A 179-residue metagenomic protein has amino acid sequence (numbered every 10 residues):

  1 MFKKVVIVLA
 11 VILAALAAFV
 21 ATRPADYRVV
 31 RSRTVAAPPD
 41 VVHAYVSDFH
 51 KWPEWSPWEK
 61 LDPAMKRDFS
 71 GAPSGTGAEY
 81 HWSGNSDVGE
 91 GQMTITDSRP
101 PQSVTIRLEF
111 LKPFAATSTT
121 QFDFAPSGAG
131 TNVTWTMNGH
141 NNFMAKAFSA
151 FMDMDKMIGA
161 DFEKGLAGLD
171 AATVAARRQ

Functional and structural regions predicted by a protein language model:
K4-A72: Hydrophobic ligand-binding cavity/cleft-lining segments
R28-V30, V88-M93, A115-Q121: Short, surface-exposed coil-to-beta transition loops
S32-A36, H81-S83, T94, T105-R107 (+1 more regions): Generic structural detector for well-ordered beta-strands
P38, S98-P101: Residue-level recognition of beta-strand microenvironments
P39, H43-W52, G77, Q92 (+4 more regions): Extracytoplasmic/secreted envelope proteins and their assembly/folding machinery, especially bacterial periplasmic
F49-R99, K146-F148: Extracytoplasmic/periplasmic/luminal assembly and interaction segments in envelope/secretory/respiratory proteins
R67-D68, D170-Q179: Short, highly charged C-terminal tails/helix-capping segments
T96-D97, R107-E163, L169-A171: Beta-strand/loop substructures that line and gate deep hydrophobic ligand-binding cavities in soluble
